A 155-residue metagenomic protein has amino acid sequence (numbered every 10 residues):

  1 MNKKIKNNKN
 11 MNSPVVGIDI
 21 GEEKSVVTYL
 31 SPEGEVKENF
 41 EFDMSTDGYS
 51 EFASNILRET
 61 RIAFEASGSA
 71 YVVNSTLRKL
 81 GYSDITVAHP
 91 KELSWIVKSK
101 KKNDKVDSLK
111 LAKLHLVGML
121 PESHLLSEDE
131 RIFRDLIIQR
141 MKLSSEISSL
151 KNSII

Functional and structural regions predicted by a protein language model:
M1-I155: Phosphate- and other anionic-substrate recognition elements at nucleic-acid/protein interfaces
